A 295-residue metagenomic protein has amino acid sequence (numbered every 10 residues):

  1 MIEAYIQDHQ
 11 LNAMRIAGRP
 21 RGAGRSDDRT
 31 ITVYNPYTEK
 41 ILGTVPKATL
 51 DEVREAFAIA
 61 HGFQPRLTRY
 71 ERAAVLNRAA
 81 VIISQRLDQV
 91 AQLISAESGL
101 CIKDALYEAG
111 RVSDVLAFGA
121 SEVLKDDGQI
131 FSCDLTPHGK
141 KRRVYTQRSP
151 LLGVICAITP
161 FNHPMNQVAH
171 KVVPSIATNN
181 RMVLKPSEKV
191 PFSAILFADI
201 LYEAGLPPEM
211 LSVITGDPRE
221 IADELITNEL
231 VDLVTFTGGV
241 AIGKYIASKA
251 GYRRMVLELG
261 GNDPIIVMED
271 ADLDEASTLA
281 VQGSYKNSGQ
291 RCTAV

Functional and structural regions predicted by a protein language model:
M1-K140: N-terminal Rossmann-like NAD(P)+-binding subdomain of aldehyde/semialdehyde dehydrogenases
C133-P208: Conserved small-residue-rich beta-alpha loop and adjacent elements that most often cradle the phosphate/pyrophosphate
V144-Y145, V213-V231: A structured beta-alpha segment of the ubiquitous adenosine-cofactor-binding alpha/beta core
V172-V173, A222, G243, S277: Generic hydrophobic/aromatic pocket-lining and core-packing "Φ" positions
V173, D232-T237: Periplasmic-binding protein-like
G216-R219, F236-K244: Adenylate-forming
A241-V295: ALDH superfamily catalytic-core signature
